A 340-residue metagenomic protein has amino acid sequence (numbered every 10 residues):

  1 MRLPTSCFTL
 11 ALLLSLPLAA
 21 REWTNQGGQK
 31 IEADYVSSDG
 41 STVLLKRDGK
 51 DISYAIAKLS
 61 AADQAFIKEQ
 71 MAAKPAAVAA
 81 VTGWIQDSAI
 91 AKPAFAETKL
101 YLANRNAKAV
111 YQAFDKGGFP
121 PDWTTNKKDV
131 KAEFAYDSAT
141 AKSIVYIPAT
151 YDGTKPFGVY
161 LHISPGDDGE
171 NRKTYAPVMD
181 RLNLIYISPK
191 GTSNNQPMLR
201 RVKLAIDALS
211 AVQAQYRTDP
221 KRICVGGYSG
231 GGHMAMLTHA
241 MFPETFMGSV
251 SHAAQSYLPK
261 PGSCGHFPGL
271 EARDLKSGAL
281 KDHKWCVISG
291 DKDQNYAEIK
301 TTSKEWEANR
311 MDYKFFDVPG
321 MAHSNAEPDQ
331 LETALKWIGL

Functional and structural regions predicted by a protein language model:
S6-P17: Bacterial N-terminal signal peptides
A20-V81: Conserved RNA-binding domains used in RNP assembly and mRNA/RNA metabolism
P75-F157, K304: A domain-start/cap signature at the N-terminus of enzymes
A149-K155, P197-S229, T245: Gly/Ser-rich "nucleophile elbow"/oxyanion-hole loop immediately N-terminal to the catalytic nucleophile in hydrolases
K155-G166: Short beta-strand element of the alpha/beta-hydrolase
E170-I187: Short amphipathic alpha-helix adjacent to the substrate-entry channel of hydrolases
K221-A279: Primarily recognizes the serine-hydrolase "nucleophile elbow" in alpha/beta-hydrolase and SGNH/GDSL folds
Y257-T333: The feature captures the conserved acid-bearing segment of alpha/beta-hydrolase catalytic domains
